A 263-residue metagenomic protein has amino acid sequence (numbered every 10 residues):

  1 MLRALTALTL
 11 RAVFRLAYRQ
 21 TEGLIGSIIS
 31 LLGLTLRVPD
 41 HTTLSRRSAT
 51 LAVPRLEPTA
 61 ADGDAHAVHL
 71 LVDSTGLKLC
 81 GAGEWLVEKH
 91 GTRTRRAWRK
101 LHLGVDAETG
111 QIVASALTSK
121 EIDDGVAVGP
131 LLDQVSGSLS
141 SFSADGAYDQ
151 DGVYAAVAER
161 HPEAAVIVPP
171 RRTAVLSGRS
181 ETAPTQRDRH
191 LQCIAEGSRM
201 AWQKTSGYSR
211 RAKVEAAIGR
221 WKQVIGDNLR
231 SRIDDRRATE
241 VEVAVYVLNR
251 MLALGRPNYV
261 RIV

Functional and structural regions predicted by a protein language model:
M1-R19, G23, S27, L36-E163 (+6 more regions): Polybasic low-complexity intrinsically disordered regions
L5, T9, V13, M200-V263: Basic, amphipathic alpha-helical segments enriched in Lys/Arg and hydrophobic/aromatic residues
L24, E84-L86, R93, I122-D124 (+9 more regions): Mixed-charge, polar/low-complexity N-terminal
G33: Glycine-rich tight-turn/loop motif centered on a GG-T
G104, Q134-V135, I194, R232 (+2 more regions): Low-complexity, intrinsically disordered/propeptide-like segments
G146-Q223, S231, D235: Helix-centered, glycine/charged polyanion-binding patches within enzymatic domains that contact phosphate-containing
